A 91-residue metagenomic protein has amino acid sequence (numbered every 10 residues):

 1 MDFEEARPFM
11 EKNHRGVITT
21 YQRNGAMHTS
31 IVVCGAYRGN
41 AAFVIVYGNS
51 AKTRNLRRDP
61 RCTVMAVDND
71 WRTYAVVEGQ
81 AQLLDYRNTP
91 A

Functional and structural regions predicted by a protein language model:
M1-E4: Short, low-complexity N-terminal intrinsically disordered segments enriched in polar/charged residues
P8-M10, L56: Soluble sensory domains of the PAS superfamily and closely related sensory modules
M10-Q22, C62-M65: A short, Trp-centered hydrophobic/proline-enriched beta-strand micro-motif
I31-A36: A short, well-structured catalytic beta-strand-centered motif of the EAL phosphodiesterase domain for c-di-GMP
G39-F43: Short active-site oxyanion
N49-A91: Short, structured beta-strand-loop surface elements
